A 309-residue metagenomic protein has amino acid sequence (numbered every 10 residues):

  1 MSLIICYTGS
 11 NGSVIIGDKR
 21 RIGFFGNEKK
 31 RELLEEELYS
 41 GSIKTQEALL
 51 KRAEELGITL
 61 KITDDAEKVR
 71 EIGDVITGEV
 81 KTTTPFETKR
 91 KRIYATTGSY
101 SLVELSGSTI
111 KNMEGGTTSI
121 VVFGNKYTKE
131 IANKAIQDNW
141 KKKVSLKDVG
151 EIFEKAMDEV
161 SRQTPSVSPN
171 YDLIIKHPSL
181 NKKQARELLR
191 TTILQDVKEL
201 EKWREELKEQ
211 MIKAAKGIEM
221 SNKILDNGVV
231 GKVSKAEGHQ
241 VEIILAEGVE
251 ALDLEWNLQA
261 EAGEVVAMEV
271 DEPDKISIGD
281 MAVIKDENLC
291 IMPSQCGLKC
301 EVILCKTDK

Functional and structural regions predicted by a protein language model:
M1-K309: N-terminal nucleophile
